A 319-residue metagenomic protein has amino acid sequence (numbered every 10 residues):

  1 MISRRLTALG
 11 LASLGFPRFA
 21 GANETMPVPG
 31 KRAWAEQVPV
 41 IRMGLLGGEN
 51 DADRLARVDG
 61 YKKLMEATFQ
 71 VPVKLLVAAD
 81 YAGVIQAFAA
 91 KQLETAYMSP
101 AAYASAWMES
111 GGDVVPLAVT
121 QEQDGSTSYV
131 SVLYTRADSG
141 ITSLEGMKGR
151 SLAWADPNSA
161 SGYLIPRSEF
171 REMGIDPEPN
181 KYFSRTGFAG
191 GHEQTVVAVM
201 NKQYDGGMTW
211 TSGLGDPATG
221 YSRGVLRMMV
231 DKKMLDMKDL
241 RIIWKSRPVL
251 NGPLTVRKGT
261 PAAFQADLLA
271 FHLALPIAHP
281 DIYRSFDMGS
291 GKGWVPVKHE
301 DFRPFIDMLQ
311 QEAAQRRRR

Functional and structural regions predicted by a protein language model:
M1-L14: N-terminal secretory signal peptides and thylakoid transit peptides that target proteins across membranes
T25-L45, E49-G60, V225, V256-R319: An extracytoplasmic/periplasmic, membrane-proximal ligand-sensing/linker region
V28-A104: Extracytoplasmic small-molecule ligand-binding "clamshell" domains of the periplasmic binding protein/Venus flytrap
L46-G47, V130-I141, K245-A263: A bilobed periplasmic-binding-protein/Venus flytrap-type ligand-binding module shared by bacterial periplasmic
V77-Y81, Q92-S110, V119-T120, H192 (+2 more regions): Beta->alpha turn/N-cap motifs
F88-A89, M147, V199-M200: Hydrophobic residues within well-ordered alpha-helices
V119-Y163, R167-P179: A conserved helix-loop-strand patch within extracytoplasmic ligand-binding domains of the periplasmic binding
A153, P157-P261: Pocket-lining segment of extracytoplasmic ligand-binding domains
